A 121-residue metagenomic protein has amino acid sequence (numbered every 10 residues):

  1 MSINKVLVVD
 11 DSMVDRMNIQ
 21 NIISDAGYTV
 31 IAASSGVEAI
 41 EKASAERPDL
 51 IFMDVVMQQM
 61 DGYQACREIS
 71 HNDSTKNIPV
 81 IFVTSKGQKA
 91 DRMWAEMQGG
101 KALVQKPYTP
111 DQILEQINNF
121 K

Functional and structural regions predicted by a protein language model:
M13-I31, A45, F120: Two-component/phosphorelay signaling modules centered on CheY-like receiver
E46-F52: Active-site beta3 strand of CheY-like receiver
M57: Receiver (REC) domain active-site loop signature in two-component systems and cognate sites in sensor histidine kinases
Y108-I117: C-terminal output helix
